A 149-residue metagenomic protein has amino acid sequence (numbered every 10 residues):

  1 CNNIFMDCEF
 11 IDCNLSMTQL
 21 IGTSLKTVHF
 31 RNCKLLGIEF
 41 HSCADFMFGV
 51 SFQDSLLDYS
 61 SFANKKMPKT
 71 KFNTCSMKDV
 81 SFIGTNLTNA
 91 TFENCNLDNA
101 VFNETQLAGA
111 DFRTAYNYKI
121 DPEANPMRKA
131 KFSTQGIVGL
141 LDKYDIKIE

Functional and structural regions predicted by a protein language model:
C1-E149: Tandem repeat scaffolds
